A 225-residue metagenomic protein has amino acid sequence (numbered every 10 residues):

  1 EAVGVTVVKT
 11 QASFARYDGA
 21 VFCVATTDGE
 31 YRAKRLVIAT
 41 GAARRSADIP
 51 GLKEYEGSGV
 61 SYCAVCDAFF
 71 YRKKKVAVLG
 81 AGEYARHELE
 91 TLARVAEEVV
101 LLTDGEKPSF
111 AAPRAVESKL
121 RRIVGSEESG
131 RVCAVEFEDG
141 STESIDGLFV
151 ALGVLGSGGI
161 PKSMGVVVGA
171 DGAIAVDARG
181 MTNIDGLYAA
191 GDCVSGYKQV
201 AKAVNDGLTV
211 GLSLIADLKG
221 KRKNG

Functional and structural regions predicted by a protein language model:
E1-D18, V24-A25, Y31, R94-I174 (+1 more regions): A Rossmann-like FAD-binding core segment of flavoenzymes
A2-K73, A81: Glycine/small-residue-rich loop that forms an oxyanion/phosphate-binding "nest" at active or ligand-binding sites
L36, V76, E97-V99: Hydrophobic anchor at the start of a short beta-strand that flanks the dinucleotide cofactor-binding loop
A43, D48, E54-F70, L152-Y197 (+3 more regions): FAD-site-proximal beta/loop scaffold in flavoenzymes
A43, Y84, K107: Conserved Rossmann-like nucleotide-cofactor binding loop
K74-V95: Rossmann-like NAD(P)H-binding beta-loop-alpha module
G80, T103, G191: Short beta-strand/turn micro-motifs composed of small residues that flank or help shape donor/cofactor-binding pockets
L92-L102, A203-G211: Short, electropositive alpha-helical surface patch
